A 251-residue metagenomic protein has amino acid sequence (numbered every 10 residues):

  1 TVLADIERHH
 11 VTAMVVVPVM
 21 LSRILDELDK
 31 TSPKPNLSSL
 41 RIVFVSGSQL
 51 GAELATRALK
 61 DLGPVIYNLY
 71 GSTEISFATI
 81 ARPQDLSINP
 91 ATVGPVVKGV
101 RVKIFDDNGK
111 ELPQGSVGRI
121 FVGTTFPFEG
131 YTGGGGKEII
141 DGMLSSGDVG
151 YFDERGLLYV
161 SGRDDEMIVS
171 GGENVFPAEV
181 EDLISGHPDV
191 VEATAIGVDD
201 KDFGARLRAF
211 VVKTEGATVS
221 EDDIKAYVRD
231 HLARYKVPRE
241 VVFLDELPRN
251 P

Functional and structural regions predicted by a protein language model:
L3, V11-V16, L25-I88, R101 (+1 more regions): Gly/Ser/Thr-rich phosphate-binding loop
I6-E7, M14, T124, G130 (+2 more regions): AMP-binding/adenylate-forming catalytic core of the ANL superfamily
M20-L21, L50, P127: Alpha-helix capping/helix-boundary segments
S46, Y67-T73, V93-V96, A195-D199 (+1 more regions): Beta-strand->loop->alpha-helix junctions that form or flank phosphate-binding loops in nucleotide-handling enzymes
T79-P83, F105-D106, G123, D153 (+1 more regions): Short beta-strand-to-turn element immediately C-terminal to the catalytic PLP-Schiff-base lysine in fold type I
P95-G99, K110-D141, E173-V175: Conserved ATP/PPi-binding loop(s) of AMP-dependent carboxylate-activating enzymes
R101-F121, Y151-R155, A217-E221: Conserved beta-loop-beta connector loops within the AMP-binding
N108-G109, L244-P251: Flexible lysine-rich "adenylation lid" loop at the C-terminal edge of ANL adenylation domains
